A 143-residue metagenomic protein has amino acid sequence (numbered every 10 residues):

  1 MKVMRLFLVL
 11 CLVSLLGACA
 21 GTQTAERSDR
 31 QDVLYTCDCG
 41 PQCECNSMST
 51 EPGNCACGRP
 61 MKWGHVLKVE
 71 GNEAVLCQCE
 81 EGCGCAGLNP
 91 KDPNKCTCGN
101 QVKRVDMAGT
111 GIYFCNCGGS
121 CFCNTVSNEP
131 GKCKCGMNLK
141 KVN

Functional and structural regions predicted by a protein language model:
M1-L6: Positively charged n-region of N-terminal signal peptides that target proteins for export
F7-G17: Bacterial N-terminal signal peptides
C19-N143: Intrinsically disordered, low-complexity terminal tails/loops enriched in metal-binding residues
